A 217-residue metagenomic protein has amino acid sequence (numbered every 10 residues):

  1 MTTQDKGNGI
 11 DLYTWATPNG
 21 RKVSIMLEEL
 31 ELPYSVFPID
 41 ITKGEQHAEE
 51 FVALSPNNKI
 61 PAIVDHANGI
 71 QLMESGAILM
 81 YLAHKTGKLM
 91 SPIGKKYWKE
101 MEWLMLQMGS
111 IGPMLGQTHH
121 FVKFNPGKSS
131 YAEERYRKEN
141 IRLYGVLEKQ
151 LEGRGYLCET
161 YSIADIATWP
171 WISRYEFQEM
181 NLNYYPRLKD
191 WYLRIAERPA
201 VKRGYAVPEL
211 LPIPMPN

Functional and structural regions predicted by a protein language model:
M1-E134, K138, E148: GST-like domain detector, emphasizing the conserved glutathione-binding G-site in the N-terminal thioredoxin-like
T3, G7, L82, L104-P199 (+1 more regions): GST-like fold's C-terminal all-alpha helical module
D40, I163, P208-L211: Short, solvent-exposed turn/loop segments enriched in Gly/Ser/Thr/Pro and often Arg
G44-E45, E100, L193, P212-P214: Short secondary-structure boundary/hinge segments and terminal tails
G204-N217: Terminal-tail/helix-coil boundary detector
